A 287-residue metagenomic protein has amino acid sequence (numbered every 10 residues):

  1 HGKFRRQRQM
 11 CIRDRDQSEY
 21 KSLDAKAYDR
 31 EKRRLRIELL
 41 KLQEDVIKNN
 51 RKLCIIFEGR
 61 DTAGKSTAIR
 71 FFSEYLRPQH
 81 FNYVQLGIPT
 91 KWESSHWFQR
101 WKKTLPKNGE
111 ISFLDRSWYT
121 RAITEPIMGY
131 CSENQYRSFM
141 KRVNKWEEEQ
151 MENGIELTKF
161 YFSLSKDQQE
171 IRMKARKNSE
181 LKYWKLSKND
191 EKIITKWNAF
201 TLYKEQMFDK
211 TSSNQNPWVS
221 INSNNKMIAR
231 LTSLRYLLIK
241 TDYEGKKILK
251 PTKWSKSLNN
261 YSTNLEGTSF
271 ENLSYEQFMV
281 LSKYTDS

Functional and structural regions predicted by a protein language model:
H1-I12: Single conserved hydrophobic/aromatic residue that forms the stacking wall/gate of nucleotide- or nucleobase-binding
I55-E58, I155-S165, K188-K192, S213-R230: Phosphate-binding beta-loop-alpha motif at adenosine-nucleotide cofactor sites
K65: Conserved lysine of the Walker
A68-I69: Post-Walker A alpha-helix
E74-Y83, G245: Post-Walker A helix-loop "phosphate-sensing" segment adjacent to the P-loop in P-loop NTPases
Q79-M140: Conserved nucleotide-sensing/catalytic segment adjacent to the nucleotide-binding pocket in NTP-handling enzymes
T124-R142, Q150-L202, L249-K256: A glycine- and Lys/Arg-enriched "phosphate-lid" helix/loop adjacent to the NTP-binding pocket of small-molecule kinases
L202-E205, D209-S287: NTP-dependent small-molecule kinase module
